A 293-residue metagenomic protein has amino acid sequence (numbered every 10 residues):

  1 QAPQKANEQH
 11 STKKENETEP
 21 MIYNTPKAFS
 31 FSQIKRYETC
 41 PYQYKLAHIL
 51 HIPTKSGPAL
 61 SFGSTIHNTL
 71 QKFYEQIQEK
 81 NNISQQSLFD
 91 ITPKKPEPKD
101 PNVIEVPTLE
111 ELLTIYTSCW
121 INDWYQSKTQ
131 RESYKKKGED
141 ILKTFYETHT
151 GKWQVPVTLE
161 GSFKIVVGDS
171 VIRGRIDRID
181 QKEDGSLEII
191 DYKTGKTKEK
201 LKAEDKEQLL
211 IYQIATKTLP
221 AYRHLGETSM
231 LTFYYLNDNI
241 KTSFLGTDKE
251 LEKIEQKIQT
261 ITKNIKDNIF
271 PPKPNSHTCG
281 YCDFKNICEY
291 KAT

Functional and structural regions predicted by a protein language model:
Q1-Q76: C-terminal, charged and often intrinsically disordered regions of DNA end-processing helicases and nucleases
A2-A6, T92-K99, V103, T216-T293: Metal-dependent nuclease catalytic regions and adjoining charged, substrate-binding loops involved in nucleic-acid end
P26-F29, L46-K55, I121-T129, I189-E199 (+2 more regions): Glycine- and acidic
F31-T39, I176-D180, C288: Conserved helicase core region in the C-terminal RecA-like lobe
Y37, H48-I52, T65-Q76, I115 (+8 more regions): Generic, well-ordered alpha-helical scaffold segments in large soluble proteins
Y42, P58, F62, I66 (+4 more regions): Hydrophobic (often cysteine-bearing) scaffold residues that line and stabilize catalytic clefts of nucleotide/cofactor
T69-S162, V166: A non-catalytic, helix-rich entry segment at domain boundaries
F163-Q256: Mg2+/Mn2+-dependent nuclease catalytic core
